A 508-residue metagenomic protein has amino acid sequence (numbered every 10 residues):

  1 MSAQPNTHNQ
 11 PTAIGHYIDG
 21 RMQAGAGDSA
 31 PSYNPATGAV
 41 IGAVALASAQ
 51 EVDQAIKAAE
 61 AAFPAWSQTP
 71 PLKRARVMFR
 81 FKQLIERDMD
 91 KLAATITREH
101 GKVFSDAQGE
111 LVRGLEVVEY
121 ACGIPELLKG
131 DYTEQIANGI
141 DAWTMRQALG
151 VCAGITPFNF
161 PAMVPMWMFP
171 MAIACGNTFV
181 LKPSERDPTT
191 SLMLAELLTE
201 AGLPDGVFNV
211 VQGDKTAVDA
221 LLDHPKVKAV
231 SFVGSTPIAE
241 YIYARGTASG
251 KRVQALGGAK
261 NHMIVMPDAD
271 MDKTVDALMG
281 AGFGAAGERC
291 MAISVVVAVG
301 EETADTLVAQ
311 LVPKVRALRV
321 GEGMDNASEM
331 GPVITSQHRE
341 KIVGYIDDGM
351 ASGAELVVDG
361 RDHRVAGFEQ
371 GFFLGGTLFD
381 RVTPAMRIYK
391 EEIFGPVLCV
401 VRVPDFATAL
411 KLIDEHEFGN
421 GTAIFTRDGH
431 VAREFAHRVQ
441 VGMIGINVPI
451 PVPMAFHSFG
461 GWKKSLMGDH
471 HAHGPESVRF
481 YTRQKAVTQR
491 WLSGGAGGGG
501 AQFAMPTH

Functional and structural regions predicted by a protein language model:
M1-T37, R361: Hydrophobic face of amphipathic alpha-helices that form TPR/SEL1-like repeat modules and related alpha-solenoid
P31, A45, S67-Q68, I85 (+6 more regions): A structural signal for short, well-ordered beta-strand elements
T37-A43, V227, I264, R316-V320 (+3 more regions): Conserved C-terminal structural/oligomerization subdomain of aldehyde/semialdehyde dehydrogenase
G38, R74, I96, V118 (+9 more regions): Residue-level signal for inorganic ion chemistry
I41-L128, G139: Glycine-rich loop-to-alpha-helix module at the N-terminal edge of alpha/beta enzyme cores
F63, S67, K82-M89, A93 (+18 more regions): Structural signal for hydrophobic packing residues in well-ordered secondary-structure cores of soluble enzyme domains
G130-V275, A327, V403, G468: Rossmann-like NAD(P) dinucleotide-binding subdomain of oxidoreductase/dehydrogenase enzymes
P237-V382, I446, G495-G497, A501-H508: ALDH superfamily catalytic-core signature
